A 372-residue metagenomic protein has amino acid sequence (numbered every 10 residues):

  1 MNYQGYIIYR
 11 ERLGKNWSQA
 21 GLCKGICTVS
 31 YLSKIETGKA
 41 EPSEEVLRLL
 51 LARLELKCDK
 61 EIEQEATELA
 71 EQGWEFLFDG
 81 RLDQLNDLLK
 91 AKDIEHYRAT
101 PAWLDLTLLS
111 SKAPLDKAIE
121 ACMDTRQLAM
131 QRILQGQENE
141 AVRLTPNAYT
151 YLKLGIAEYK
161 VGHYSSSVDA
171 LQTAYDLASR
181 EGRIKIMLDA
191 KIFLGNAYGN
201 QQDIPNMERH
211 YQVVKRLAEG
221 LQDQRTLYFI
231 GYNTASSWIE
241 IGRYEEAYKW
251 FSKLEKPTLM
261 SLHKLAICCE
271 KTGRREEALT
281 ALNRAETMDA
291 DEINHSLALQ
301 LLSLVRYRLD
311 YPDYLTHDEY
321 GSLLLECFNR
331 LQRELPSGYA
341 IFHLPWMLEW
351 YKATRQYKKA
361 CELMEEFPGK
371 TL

Functional and structural regions predicted by a protein language model:
M1-G14: A short, Lys/Arg-rich alpha-helix, primarily the initiator
K15-K34: Short alpha-helical DNA-recognition segment
S43-E61: DNA major-groove recognition helix of helix-turn-helix/homeodomain DNA-binding modules
T67, D105, M130, Y149 (+6 more regions): Residue register of alpha-helical TPR repeats
D79, V161, Q201, L221 (+5 more regions): Structural motif corresponding to the intra-repeat A-B loop/turn of tetratricopeptide repeats
K90-E95, N139-E140, Q172-R183, Q212-Q222 (+4 more regions): Amphipathic alpha-helical segments of tetratricopeptide repeats
